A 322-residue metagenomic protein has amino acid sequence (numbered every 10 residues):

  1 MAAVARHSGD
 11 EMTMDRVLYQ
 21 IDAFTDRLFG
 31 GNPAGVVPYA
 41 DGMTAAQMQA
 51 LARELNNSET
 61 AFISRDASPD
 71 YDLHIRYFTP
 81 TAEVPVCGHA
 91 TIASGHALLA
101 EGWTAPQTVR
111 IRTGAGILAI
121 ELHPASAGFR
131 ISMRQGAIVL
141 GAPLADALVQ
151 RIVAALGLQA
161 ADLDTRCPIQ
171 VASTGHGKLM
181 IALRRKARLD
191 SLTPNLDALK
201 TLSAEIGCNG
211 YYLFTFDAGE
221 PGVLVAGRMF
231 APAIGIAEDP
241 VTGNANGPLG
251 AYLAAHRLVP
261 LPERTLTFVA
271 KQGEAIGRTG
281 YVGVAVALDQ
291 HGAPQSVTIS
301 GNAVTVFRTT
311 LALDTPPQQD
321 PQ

Functional and structural regions predicted by a protein language model:
A2-V4, G9-V86, I92-Q322: Active-site proximal loop and beta-alpha junction motif in alpha/beta enzyme cores
